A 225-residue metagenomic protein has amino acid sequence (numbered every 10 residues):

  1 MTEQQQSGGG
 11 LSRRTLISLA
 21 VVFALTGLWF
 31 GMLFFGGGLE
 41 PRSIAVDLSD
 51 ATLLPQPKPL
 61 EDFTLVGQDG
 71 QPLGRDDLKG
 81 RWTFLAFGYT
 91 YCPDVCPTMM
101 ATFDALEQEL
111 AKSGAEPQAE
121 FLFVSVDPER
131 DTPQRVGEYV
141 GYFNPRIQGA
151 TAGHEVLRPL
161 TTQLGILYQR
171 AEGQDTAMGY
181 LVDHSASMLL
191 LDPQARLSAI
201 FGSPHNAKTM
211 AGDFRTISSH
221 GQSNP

Functional and structural regions predicted by a protein language model:
M1-L60: N-terminal targeting signals for export/organelle localization
K58-L60, L78-W82, E116-F121, D131 (+1 more regions): Extracytoplasmic
D62-T83, L110: A short beta-strand-turn-helix
L73-M99, F103: Short active-site neighborhood of thiol/selenol oxidoreductases, capturing the structured segment around
R81, M100-F123: Conserved helix-turn-beta segment immediately C-terminal to the redox Cys motif in thioredoxin-like folds
E116-D131, R146-E155: Thiol-based oxidoreductase modules, predominantly thioredoxin-like and allied folds used for disulfide exchange
G137-S185: Short, internal strand/loop/helix patches that form the active-site neighborhood or redox-interaction surface
Q174-P225: Thiol-/selenol-based redox modules, centered on thioredoxin-like and closely related oxidoreductase domains
